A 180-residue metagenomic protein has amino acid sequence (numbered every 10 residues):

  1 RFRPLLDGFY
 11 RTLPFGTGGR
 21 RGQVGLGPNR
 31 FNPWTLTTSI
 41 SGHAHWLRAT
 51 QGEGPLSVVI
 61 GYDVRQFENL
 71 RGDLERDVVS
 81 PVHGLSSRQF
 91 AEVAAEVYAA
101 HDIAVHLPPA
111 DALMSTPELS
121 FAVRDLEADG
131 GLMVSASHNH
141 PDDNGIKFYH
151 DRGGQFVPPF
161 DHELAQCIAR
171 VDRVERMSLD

Functional and structural regions predicted by a protein language model:
R1-D180: Gly/Ser-rich phosphate-binding catalytic loop and adjacent alpha/beta segment that cradle a phosphoryl group at enzyme
